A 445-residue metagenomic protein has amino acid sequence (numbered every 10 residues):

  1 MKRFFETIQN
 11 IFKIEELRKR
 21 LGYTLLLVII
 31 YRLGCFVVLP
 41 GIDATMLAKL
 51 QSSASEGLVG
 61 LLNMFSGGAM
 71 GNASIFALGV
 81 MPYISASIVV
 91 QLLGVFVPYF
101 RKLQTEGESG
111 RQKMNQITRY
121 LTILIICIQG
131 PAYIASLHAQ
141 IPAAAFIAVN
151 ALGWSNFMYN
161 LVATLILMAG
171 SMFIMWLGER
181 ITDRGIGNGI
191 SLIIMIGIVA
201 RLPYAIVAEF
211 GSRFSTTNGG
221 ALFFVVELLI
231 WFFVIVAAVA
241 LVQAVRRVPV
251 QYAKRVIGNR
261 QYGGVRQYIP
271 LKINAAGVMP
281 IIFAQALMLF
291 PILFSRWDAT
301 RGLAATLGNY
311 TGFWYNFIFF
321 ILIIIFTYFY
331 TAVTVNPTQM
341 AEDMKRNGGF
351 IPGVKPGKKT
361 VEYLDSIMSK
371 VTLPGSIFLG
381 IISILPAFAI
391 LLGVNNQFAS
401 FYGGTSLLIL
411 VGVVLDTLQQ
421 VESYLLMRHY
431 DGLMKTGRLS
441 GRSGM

Functional and structural regions predicted by a protein language model:
M1-Q104, S109-M445: N-terminal cationic and glycine-rich segments that engage phosphates or anionic surfaces
